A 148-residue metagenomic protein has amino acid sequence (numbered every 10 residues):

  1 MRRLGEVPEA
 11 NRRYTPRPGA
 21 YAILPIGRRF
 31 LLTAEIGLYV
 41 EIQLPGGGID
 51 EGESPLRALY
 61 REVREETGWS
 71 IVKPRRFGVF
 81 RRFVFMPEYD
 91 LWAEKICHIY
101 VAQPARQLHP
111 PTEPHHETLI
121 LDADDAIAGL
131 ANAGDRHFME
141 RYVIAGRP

Functional and structural regions predicted by a protein language model:
M1-Y21: Acidic, metal-coordinating catalytic segment for phosphate/diphosphate chemistry, firing primarily on the Nudix
I26-G27: A cytosolic small-molecule/anion-sensing beta-strand core signal
L38-V40: A conserved beta-turn-beta hairpin within the catalytic core of GNAT-like acetyltransferases that forms part
Q43-G46: A short gly/proline-enriched turn/hairpin at secondary-structure junctions
I49-V72, F80-H137: Unchanged
F138-V143: A small-molecule sensor/coupling module
